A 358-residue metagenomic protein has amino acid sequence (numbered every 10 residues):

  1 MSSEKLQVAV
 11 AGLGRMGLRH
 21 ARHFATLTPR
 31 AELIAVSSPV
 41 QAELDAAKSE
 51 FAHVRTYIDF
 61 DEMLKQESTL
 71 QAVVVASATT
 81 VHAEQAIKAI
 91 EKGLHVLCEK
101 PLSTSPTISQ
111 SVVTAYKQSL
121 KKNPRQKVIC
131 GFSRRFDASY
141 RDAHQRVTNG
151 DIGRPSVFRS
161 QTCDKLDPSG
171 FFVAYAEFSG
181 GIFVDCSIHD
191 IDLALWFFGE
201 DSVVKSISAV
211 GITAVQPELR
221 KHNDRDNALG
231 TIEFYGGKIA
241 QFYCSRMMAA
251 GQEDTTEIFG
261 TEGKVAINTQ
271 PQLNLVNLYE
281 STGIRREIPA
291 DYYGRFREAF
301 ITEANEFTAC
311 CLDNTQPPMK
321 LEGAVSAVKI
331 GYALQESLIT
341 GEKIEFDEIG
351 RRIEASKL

Functional and structural regions predicted by a protein language model:
M1-F51: N-terminal Rossmann-like dinucleotide-binding module
S2, E62, A72-V74, K117-N123 (+2 more regions): C-terminal helix-rich "cap/oligomerization" subdomain common to oxidoreductases
A42, F51-A115: Beta-loop-alpha module in the N-terminal Rossmann-like domain of NAD(P)-dependent dehydrogenases, especially those
V54, K92-L94, S119-Q126, K238: A short helix->loop->beta-strand "cap" motif at the edges of active sites that frequently abuts
C98, T104, V128-C130, F242 (+1 more regions): Hydrophobic residues in well-ordered beta-strands that form the structural core
S103-S169: A contiguous active-site-proximal alpha/beta segment in oxidoreductase catalytic domains
S169-I239, S245-A250, E322: Rossmann-like dinucleotide-binding domain that binds NAD(P)(H)
E218-R225, F234-E303, K320: NAD(P)-dinucleotide binding in Rossmann-like oxidoreductases
